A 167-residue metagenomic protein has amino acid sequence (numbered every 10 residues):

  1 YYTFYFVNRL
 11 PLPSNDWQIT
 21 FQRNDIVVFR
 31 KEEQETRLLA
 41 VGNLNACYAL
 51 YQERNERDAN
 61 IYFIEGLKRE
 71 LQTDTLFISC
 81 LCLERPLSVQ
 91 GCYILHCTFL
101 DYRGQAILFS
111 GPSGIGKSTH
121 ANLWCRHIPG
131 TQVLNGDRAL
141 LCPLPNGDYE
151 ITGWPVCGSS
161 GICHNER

Functional and structural regions predicted by a protein language model:
Y1-L108, P112-S113, L123-Q132, L140-R167: A noncatalytic interaction/capping subdomain that flanks phosphate/NTP-handling catalytic cores
K117: Conserved lysine of the Walker
H120: Hydrophobic positions on the alpha1 helix immediately C-terminal to the Walker A/P-loop
